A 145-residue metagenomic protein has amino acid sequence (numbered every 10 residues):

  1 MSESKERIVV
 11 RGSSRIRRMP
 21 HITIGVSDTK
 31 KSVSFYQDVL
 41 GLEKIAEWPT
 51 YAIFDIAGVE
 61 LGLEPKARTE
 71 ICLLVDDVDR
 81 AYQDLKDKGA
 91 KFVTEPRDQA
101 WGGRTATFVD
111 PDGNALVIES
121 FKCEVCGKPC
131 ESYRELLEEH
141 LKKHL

Functional and structural regions predicted by a protein language model:
S2-K31, T69-I71, F121-L141: N-terminal beta-strand motif that seeds the catalytic metal site of vicinal oxygen chelate
D28-L42: Amphipathic alpha-helical segments
T29, I71-A115: Vicinal oxygen chelate
G41-A46, F92-T94: Short secondary-structure junctions
E43-C72, A115-S120: Conserved short beta-strand elements that form part of the metal-binding/catalytic scaffold of enzyme active sites
H144: C-terminal boundary of histidine-terminating zinc-finger modules
